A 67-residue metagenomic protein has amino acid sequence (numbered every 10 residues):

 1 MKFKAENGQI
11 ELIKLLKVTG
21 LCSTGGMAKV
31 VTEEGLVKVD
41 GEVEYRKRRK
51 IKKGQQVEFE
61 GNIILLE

Functional and structural regions predicted by a protein language model:
M1-N7: A detector for short, charged/polar N-terminal pre-domain segments
K2, Q56-E67: A positively charged, amphipathic N-terminal helix/segment that binds anionic biomolecules
N7, G41-V43, G61-I63: Short, well-ordered turn and helix-capping elements at secondary-structure junctions
I10-K53: A basic, amphipathic helix-loop patch mediating RNA/tRNA/ribosome contacts
